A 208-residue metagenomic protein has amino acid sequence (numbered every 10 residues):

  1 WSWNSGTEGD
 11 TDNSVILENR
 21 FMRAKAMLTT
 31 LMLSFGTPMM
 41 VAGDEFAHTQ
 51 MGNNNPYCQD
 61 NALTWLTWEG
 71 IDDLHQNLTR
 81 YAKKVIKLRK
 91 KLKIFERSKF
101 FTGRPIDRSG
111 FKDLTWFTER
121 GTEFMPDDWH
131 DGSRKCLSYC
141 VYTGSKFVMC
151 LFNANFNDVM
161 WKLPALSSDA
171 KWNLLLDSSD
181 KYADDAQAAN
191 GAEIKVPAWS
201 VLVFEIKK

Functional and structural regions predicted by a protein language model:
W1-S5: Long, low-complexity, polar/charged, intrinsically disordered or flexibly structured peripheral segments
E8-T11, I16-K208: Carbohydrate-interacting/catalytic domains
